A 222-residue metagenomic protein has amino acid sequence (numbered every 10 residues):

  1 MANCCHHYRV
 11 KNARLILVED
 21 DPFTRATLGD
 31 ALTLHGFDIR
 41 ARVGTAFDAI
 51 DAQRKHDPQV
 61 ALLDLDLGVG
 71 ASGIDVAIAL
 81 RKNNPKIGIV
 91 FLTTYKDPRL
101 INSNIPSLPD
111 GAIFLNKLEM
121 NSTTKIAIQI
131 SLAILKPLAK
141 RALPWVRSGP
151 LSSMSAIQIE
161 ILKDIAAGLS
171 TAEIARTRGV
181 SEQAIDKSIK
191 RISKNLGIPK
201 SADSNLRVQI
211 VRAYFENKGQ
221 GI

Functional and structural regions predicted by a protein language model:
M1-R141: N-terminal regulatory/sensing modules of transcriptional regulators
A2, S193-I222: Basic, Lys/Arg-enriched C-terminal extension of HTH/homeodomain DNA-binding domains
H7, V69, S153-M154, D203: Residue-level marker of regulatory loop/turn positions in helix-turn-helix DNA-binding domains and in histidine
D30, D51, I128, K163 (+3 more regions): DNA-binding alpha-helical recognition surfaces that contact promoter or target DNA
H56, A156, E160, K187 (+1 more regions): Intrinsically disordered, low-complexity protein-interaction/activation regions
A139-D164: Regulatory hinge/linker segments at domain boundaries that couple sensory/effector modules to output domains
L162-L169, Y214: Short helix-to-turn junction characteristic of helix-turn-helix DNA-binding domains, especially the helix
S170-L206: Recognition helix of helix-turn-helix DNA-binding domains
